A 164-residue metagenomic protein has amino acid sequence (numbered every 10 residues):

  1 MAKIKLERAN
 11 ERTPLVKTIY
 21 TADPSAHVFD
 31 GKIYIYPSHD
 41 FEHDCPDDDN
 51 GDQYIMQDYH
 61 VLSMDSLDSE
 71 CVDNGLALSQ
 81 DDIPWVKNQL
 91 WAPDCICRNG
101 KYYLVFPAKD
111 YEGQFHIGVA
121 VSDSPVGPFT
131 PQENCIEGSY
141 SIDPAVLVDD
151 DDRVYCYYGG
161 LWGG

Functional and structural regions predicted by a protein language model:
M1-G164: Carbohydrate-active catalytic/glycan-binding domains of CAZyme proteins, especially the secreted or lumenal ectodomains
